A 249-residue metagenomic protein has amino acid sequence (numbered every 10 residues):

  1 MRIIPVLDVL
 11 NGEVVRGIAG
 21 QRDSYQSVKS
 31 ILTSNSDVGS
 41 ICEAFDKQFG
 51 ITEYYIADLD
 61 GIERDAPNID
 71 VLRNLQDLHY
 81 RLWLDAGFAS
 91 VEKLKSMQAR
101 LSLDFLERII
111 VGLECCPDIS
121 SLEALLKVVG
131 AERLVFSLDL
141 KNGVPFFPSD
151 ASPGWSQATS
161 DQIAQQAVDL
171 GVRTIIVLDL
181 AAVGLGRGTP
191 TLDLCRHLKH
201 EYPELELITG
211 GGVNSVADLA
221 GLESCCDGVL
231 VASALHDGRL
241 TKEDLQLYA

Functional and structural regions predicted by a protein language model:
R2-L10, Y54-I56, L82-A86, I109-V111 (+4 more regions): Hydrophobic faces of well-ordered beta-strands that scaffold small-molecule active sites in alpha/beta enzyme cores
L10-K29, S96-V183: Conserved anion-binding
V14, I18-G61: N-terminal beta-alpha supersecondary unit
F45-L101, T191-L194: N-terminal active-site wall of soluble small-molecule enzyme domains
D60-D65, S90-V91, G143-P145, A182-G188 (+1 more regions): Short, small-residue-enriched loops and turns at beta-alpha junctions that line or gate enzyme active sites
A66-R73, S152-Q162, R187-R196, Y248: Charged helix-capping and loop-helix junction motifs
L78-F105, D118-L125, D193-V229: Catalytic cores of alpha/beta
N142-Q157, L185-T189, E206-T209, S215-L235 (+1 more regions): Active-site-adjacent loop and "lid" segments of alpha/beta metabolic enzymes
